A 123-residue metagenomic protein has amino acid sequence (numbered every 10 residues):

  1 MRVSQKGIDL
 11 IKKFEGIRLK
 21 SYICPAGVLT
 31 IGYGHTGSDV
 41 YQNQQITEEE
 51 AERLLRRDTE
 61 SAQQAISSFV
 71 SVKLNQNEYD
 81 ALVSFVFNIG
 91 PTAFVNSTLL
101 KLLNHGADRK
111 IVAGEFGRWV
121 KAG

Functional and structural regions predicted by a protein language model:
M1-V28, H35-Q64, F69, T92-G123: Long, amphipathic alpha-helical surface segments
I11, E78-V86, E115-G117: Short alpha-helical scaffolding segments that buttress acidic/His motifs in well-ordered protein cores
Y33-H35, F85-F87: Active-site-proximal beta-strand/loop segments in catalytic clefts of secreted hydrolases
S68-Y79: Short, structured surface segments that line ligand/substrate-binding pockets
